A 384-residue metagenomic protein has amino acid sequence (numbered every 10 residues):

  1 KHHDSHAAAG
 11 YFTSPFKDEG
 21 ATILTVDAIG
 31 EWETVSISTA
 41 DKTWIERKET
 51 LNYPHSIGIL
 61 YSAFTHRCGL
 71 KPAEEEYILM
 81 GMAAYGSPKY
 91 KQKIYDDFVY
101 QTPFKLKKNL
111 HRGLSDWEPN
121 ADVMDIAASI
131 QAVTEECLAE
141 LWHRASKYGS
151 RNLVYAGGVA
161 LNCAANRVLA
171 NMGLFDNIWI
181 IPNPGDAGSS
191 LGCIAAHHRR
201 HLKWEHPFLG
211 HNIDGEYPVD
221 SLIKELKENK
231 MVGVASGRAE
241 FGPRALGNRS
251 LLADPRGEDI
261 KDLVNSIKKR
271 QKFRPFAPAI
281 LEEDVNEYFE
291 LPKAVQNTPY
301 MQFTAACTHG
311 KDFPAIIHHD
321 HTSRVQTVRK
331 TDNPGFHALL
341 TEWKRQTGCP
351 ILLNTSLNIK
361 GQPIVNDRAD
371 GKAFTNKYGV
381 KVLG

Functional and structural regions predicted by a protein language model:
K1-F104, L161-N162, N166-G384: Flexible beta->alpha loop and helix N-cap segments adjacent to enzyme active/binding sites
T50, A128, Y155-A156, N183: Short, charged/polar micro-motifs that form catalytic or ligand-binding hotspots
F64, L138, G158: Conserved hydrophobic/aromatic pocket- or pore-lining residues that grip, position, or stack substrates in active sites
Y95-A121: A mobile "lid/hinge" subdomain adjacent to the ATP/sugar-phosphate binding pocket shared across diverse ATP-dependent
H111-S129, H318-R324: Gly-rich Lys/Arg/Thr-decorated short loops/hinges at beta-loop-alpha junctions or inter-strand turns that position
N120-E136, R329, N333: Short acidic-aromatic active-site loops that bind/stabilize oxyanions
A128-L153: Phosphate/ATP-binding catalytic cores across multiple sugar-kinase/actin-like superfamilies, primarily ASKHA
G149-G158, G233: Short glycine-rich phosphate-binding loop at a beta-alpha junction
